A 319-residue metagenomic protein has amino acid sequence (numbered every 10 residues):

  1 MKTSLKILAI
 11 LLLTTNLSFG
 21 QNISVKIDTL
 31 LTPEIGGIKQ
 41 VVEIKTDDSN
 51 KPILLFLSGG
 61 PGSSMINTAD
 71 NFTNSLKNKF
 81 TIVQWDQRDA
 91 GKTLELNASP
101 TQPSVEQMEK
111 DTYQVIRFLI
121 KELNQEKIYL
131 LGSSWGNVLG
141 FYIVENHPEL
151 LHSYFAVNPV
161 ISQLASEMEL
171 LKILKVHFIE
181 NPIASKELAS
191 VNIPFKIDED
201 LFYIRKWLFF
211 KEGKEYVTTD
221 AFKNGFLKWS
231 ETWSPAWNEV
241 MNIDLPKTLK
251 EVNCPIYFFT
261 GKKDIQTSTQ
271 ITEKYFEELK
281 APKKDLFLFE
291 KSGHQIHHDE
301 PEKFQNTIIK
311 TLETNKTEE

Functional and structural regions predicted by a protein language model:
N50-G60: Short beta-strand element of the alpha/beta-hydrolase
S64-T73: The serine-hydrolase catalytic nucleophile loop
L76-E95: Conserved alpha/beta-hydrolase
Q107-K127: Conserved acidic catalytic loop of the alpha/beta-hydrolase fold
Q125-M168: Conserved hydrolase catalytic core segment
K175, N181-K247, E251-C254: Alpha/beta-hydrolase
V252, F258-T260, D264: Short beta-strand/loop motif that positions the catalytic acidic residue of the alpha/beta-hydrolase fold
S292-P301, Q305: Catalytic histidine-centered segment of alpha/beta-hydrolase-like enzymes
